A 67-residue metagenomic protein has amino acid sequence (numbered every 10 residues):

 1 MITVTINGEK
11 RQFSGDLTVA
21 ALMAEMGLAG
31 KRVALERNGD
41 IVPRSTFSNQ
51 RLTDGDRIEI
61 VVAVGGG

Functional and structural regions predicted by a protein language model:
M1-G66: Ubiquitin-like/PB1-type beta-grasp interaction modules and other compact soluble beta-rich domains
